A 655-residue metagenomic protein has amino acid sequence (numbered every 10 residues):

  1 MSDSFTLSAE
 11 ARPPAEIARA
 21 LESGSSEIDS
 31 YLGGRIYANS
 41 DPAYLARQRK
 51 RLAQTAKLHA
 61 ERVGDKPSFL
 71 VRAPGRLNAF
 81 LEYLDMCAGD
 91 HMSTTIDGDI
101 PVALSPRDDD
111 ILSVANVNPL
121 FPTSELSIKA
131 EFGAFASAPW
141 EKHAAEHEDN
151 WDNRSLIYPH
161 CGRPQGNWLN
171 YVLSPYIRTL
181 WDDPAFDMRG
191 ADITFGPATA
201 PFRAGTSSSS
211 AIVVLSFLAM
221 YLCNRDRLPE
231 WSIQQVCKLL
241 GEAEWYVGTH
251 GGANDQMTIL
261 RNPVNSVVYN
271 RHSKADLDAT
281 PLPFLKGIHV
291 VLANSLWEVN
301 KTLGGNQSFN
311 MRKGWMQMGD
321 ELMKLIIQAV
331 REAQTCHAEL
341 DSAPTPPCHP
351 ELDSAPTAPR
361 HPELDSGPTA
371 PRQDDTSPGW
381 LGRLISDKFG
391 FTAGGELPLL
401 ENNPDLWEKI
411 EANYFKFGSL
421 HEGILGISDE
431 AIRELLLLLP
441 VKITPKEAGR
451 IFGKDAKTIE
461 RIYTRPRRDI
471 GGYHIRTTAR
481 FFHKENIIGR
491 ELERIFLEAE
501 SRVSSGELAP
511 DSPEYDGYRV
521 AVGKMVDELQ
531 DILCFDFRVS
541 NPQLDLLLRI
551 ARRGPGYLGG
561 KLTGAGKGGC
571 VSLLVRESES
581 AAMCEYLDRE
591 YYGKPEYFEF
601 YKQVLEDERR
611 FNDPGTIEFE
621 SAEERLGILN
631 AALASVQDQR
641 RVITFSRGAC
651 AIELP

Functional and structural regions predicted by a protein language model:
M1-R76, F80, A88-D90, P101-G162 (+5 more regions): C-terminal nucleotide
T95-G98, G205-R227, S572-V575: DPxDG-like acidic metal-binding loop motif
A115, M188-P197, L228-A243, A521-M525: Beta-strand segments within the central parallel beta-sheet cores of soluble alpha/beta enzyme folds
N150-P159, Y176-I177, D183-A200: Glycine- and acidic-rich phosphate- and metal-coordinating loops
D182-G190, M220-L239, E577-Y601: Phosphate-handling active-site elements
R227-L277, Q334, D375, G560-T563 (+1 more regions): Alpha/beta catalytic cores of group-transfer enzymes, especially the acyltransferase/condensing modules of polyketide
T345-P347, T357, T369: Threonine-centered tandem repeat motifs in low-complexity domains
